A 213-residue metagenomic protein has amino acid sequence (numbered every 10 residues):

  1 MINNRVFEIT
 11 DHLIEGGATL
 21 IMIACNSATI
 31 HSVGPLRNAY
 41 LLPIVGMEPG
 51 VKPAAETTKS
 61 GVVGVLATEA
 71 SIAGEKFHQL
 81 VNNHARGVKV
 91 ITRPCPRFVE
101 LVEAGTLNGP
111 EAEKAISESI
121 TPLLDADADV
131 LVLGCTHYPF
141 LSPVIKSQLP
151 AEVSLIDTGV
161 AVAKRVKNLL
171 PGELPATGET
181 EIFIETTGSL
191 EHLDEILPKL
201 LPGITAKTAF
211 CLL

Functional and structural regions predicted by a protein language model:
M1-L213: Non-catalytic structural scaffold of enzyme domains
